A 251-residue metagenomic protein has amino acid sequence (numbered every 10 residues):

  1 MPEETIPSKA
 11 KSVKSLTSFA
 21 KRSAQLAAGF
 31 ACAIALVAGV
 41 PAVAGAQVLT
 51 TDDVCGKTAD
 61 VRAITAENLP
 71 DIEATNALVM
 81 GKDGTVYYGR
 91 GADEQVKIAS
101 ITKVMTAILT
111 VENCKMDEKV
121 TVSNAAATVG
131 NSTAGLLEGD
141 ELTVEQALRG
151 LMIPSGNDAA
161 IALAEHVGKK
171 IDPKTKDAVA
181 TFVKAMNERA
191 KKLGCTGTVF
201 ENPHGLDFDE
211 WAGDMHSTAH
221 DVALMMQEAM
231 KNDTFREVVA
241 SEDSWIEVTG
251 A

Functional and structural regions predicted by a protein language model:
M1-K9: N-terminal targeting leaders characterized by basic, low-complexity, disordered sequences that direct proteins
E3-E4, F19, S23, Q47: Preference for long, amphipathic alpha-helical scaffolds in soluble/luminal domains and all-alpha bundles
K9-F30: Bacterial N-terminal signal peptides that target proteins for export
I34-V43: C-terminal segment of classical bacterial N-terminal signal peptides
L36, L151, V238-V239: A generic structural signal for nonpolar/aromatic side chains embedded in well-ordered alpha-helices
A46-H220, M230-D233: Active-site-adjacent loops and short helices of periplasmic peptidoglycan-processing enzymes
M226-A251: Extracytoplasmic
